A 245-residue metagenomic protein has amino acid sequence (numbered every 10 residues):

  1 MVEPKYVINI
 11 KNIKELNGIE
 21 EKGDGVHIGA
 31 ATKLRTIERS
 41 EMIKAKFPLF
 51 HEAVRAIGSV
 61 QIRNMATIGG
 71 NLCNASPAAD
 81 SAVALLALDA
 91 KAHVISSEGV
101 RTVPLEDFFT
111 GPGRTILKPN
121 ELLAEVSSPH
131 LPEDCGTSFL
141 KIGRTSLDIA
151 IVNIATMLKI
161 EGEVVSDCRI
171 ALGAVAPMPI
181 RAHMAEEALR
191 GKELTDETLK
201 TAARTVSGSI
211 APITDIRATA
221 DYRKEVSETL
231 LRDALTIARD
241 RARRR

Functional and structural regions predicted by a protein language model:
M1-R245: C-terminal structural segment of proteins
